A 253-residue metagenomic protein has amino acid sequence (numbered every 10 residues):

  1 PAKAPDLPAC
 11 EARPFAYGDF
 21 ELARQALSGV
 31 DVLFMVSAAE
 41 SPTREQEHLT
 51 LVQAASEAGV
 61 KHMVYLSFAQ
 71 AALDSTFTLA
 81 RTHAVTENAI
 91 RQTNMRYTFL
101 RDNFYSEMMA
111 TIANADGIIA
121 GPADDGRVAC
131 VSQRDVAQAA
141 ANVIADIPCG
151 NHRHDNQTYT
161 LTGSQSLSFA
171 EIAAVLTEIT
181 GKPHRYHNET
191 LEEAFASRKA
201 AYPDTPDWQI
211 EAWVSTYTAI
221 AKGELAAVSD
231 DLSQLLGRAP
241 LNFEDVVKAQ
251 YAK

Functional and structural regions predicted by a protein language model:
P1, A38, F68, G237: Cofactor-binding loop segments of dinucleotide-utilizing enzymes, especially the Rossmann-like FAD- and NAD(P)+-binding
P1-P5, F104: Short, polar loop motifs at secondary-structure junctions
D6-D19: Rossmann-fold cofactor-recognition segment
G18-E21, S28-V30, A39-Q46, A54-H62 (+3 more regions): Oxidoreductase cofactor-interface core, primarily capturing Rossmann-like NAD(P)-dependent enzymes
F34-V36: Periplasmic-binding protein-like
Q133, F169, L191, N242-F243: Structural motif detector for alpha-helix initiation sites
H154, E192-K253: A hydrophobic C-terminal alpha-helical subdomain
